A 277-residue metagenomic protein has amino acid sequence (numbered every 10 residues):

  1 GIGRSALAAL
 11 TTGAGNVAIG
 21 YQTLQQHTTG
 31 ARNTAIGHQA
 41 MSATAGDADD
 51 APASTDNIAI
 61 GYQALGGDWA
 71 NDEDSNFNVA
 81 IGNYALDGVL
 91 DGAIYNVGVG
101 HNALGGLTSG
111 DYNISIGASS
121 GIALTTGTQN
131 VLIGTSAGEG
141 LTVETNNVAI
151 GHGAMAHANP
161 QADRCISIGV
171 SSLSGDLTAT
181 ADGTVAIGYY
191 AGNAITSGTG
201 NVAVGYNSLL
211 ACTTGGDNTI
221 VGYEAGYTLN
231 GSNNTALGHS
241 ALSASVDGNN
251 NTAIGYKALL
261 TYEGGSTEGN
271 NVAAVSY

Functional and structural regions predicted by a protein language model:
G1-Y277: Glycine- and small/polar-enriched repetitive beta-structure motifs of secreted/surface proteins
